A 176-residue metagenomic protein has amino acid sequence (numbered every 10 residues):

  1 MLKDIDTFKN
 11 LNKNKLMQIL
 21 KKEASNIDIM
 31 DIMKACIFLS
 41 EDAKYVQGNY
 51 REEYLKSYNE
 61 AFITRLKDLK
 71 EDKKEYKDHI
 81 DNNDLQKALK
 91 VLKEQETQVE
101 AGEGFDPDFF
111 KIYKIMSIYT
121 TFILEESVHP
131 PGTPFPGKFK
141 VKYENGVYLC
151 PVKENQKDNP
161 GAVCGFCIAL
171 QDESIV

Functional and structural regions predicted by a protein language model:
T7-V176: Cysteine-centered metal-binding/redox modules
